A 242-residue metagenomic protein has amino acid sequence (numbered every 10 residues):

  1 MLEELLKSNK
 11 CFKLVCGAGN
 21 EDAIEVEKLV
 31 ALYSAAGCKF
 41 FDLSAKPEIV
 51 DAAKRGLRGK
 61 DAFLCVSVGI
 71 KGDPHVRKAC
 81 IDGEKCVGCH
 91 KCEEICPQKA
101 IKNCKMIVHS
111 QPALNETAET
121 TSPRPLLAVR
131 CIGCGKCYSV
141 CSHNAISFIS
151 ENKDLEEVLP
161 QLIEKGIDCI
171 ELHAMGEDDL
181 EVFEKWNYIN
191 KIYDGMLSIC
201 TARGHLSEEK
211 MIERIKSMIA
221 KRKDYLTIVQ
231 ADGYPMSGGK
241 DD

Functional and structural regions predicted by a protein language model:
M1-G17: N-terminal amphipathic alpha-helix/helix-capping segment at the start of soluble metabolic enzymes
E4-L6, E25-E27, A52, G56 (+1 more regions): N-terminal active-site wall of soluble small-molecule enzyme domains
A18-E21, E25-E27, C38-K39, A45 (+3 more regions): Conserved mixed alpha/beta catalytic, RNA-binding, or beta-rich assembly cores of soluble enzyme, regulatory
L32-C38: A short, Lys/Arg-enriched amphipathic alpha-helix followed by its capping loop at the start of a domain
P47-I70, W186-I199: Alpha-helix-loop-beta-strand connector modules within alpha/beta enzyme cores
K85: Functionally critical alpha/beta secondary-structure elements and their flanking flexible loops that scaffold catalytic
K91-L126, K136-N152: Iron-sulfur cluster-binding cysteine motifs and their immediate structural context in ferredoxin-like electron-transfer
